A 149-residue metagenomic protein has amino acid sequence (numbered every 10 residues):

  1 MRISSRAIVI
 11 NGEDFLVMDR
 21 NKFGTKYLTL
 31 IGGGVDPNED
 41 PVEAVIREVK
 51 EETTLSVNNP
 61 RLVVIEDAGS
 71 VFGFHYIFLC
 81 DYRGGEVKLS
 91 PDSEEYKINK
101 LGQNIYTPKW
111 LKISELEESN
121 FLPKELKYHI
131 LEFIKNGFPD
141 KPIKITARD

Functional and structural regions predicted by a protein language model:
M1-L16, P37: Conserved N-terminal beta-strand and adjoining loop/helix that marks the start of the Nudix/MutT-like hydrolase domain
A7, R20, K97-L101: Short secondary-structure boundary/capping segments
F23-K26, V71-F72: A conserved beta-turn-beta hairpin within the catalytic core of GNAT-like acetyltransferases that forms part
T29-L30: A short gly/proline-enriched turn/hairpin at secondary-structure junctions
V35-N58, A68-L122, R148: Unchanged
P60-V64: Conserved S-adenosyl-L-methionine
K124-D149: Charged phosphate-binding loop/patch that engages nucleotide di/tri-phosphates or the phosphate backbone of nucleic
